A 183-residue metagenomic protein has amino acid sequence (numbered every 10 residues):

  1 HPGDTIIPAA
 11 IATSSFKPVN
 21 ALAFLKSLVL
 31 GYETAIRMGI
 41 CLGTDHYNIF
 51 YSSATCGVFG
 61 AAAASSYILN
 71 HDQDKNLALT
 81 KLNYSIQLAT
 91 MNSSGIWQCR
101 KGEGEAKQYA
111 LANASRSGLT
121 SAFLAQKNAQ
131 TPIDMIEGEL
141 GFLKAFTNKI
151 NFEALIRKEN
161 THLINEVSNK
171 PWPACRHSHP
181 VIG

Functional and structural regions predicted by a protein language model:
H1-G39, D45: Hydrophobic alpha-helical hairpins/lids featuring a short glycine-rich hinge
S15, I40, A63, Y67: Short polybasic/polar patches that bind polyanions
T34-F59, L111: Aromatic-lined, polymer-binding surfaces characteristic of secreted/periplasmic polysaccharide-degrading enzymes
S52-A54, V58, A63-G183: Functionally critical mobile loop/hinge segments
